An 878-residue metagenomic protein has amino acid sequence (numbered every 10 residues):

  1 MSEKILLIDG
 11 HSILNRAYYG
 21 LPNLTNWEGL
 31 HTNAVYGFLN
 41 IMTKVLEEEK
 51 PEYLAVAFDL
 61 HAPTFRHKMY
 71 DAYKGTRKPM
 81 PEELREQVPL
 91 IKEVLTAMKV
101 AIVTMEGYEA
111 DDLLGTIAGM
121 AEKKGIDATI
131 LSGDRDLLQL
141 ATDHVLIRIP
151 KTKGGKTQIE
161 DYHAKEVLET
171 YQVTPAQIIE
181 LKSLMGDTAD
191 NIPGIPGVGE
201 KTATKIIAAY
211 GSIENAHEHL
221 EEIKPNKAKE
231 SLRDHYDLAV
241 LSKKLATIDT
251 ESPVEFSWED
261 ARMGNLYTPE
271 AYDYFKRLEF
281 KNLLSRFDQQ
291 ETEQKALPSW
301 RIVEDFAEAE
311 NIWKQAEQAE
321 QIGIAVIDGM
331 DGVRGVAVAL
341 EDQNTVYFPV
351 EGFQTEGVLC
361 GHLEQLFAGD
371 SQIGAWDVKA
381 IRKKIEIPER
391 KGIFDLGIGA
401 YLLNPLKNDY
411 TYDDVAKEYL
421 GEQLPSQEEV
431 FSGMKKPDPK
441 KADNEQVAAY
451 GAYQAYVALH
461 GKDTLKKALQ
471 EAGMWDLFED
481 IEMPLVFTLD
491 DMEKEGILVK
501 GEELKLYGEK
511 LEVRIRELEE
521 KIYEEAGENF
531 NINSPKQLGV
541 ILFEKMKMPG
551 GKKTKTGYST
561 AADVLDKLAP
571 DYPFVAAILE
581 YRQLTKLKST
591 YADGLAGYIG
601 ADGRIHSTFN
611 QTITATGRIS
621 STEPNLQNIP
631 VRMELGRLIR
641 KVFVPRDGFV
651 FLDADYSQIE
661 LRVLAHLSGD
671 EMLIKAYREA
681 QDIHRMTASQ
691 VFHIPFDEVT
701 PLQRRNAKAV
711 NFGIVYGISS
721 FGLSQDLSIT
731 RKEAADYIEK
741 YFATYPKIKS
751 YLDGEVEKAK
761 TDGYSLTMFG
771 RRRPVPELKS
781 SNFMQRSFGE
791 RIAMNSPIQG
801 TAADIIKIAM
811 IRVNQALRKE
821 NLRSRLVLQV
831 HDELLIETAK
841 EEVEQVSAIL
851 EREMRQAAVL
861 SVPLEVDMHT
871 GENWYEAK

Functional and structural regions predicted by a protein language model:
S2-L131, R135-D161, L238-L241, T247-E255 (+1 more regions): Noncatalytic, basic helical substrate-engagement surface that gates or grips nucleic-acid strands
I5-L6, G10, R16-A55, D71-A72 (+4 more regions): Conserved RNase H-like, two-metal-ion catalytic cores of nucleic-acid enzymes
L7-I8, I130-S132, G323-A325, I393-F394 (+2 more regions): Short hydrophobic beta-strand that contains or immediately precedes a catalytic carboxylate
K50-A55, V100, K123, T142-L146 (+6 more regions): Non-catalytic nucleic-acid-binding/docking modules located in mid-to-C-terminal regions of nucleic-acid enzymes
G154-K182, P298, R334-Q470, I481 (+3 more regions): Active-site-proximal helix-loop-helix substrate-binding element of RNase H-like nuclease domains
H235-F353, G369, I373, V378 (+9 more regions): Conserved "right-hand" nucleotidyltransferase catalytic core of DNA-directed polymerases
E341, N533-E698, Y764-E833, A848-R852: Acidic, glycine-rich two-metal-ion catalytic cores of nucleic acid-processing enzymes
D438-K440, K494, H606-S607, Q611-T614 (+3 more regions): Conserved catalytic core of nucleic-acid polymerases
